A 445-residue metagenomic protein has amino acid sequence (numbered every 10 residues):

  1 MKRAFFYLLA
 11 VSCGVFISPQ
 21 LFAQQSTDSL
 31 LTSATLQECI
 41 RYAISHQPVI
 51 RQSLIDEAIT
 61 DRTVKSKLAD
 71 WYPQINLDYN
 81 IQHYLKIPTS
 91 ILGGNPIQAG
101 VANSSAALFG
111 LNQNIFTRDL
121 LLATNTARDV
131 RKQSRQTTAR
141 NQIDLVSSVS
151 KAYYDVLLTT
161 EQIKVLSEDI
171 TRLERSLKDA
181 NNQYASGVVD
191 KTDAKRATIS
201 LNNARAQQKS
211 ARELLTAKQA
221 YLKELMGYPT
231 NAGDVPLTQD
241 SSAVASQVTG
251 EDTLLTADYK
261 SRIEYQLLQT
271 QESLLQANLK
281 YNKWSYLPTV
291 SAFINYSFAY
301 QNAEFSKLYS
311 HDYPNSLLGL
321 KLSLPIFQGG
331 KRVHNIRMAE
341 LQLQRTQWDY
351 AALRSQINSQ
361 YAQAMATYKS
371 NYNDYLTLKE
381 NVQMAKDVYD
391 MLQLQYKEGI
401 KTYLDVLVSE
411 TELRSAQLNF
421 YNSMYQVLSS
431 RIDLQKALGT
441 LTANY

Functional and structural regions predicted by a protein language model:
M1-T32, L36, V427, A443-Y445: Bacterial Sec-dependent N-terminal signal peptides
A23-N76, N80, K86, T230-Q276 (+2 more regions): Bacterial Sec-pathway N-terminal export signals of envelope proteins
Q25-T32, D78-Q113, Q239-V248, F293-L324 (+1 more regions): Small/polar, glycine/serine/threonine/aspartate-rich low-complexity segments that form flexible
A34, E38, D144-Y259, T367 (+1 more regions): Periplasmic alpha-helical coiled-coil/stalk elements that build and connect Gram-negative outer-membrane
R51-I55, L68-A69, I115-Q142, T192 (+5 more regions): Sec/SRP-type N-terminal targeting helices
A69, A206-Y228, Q383-T440: Short segments within alpha-helical structural elements
